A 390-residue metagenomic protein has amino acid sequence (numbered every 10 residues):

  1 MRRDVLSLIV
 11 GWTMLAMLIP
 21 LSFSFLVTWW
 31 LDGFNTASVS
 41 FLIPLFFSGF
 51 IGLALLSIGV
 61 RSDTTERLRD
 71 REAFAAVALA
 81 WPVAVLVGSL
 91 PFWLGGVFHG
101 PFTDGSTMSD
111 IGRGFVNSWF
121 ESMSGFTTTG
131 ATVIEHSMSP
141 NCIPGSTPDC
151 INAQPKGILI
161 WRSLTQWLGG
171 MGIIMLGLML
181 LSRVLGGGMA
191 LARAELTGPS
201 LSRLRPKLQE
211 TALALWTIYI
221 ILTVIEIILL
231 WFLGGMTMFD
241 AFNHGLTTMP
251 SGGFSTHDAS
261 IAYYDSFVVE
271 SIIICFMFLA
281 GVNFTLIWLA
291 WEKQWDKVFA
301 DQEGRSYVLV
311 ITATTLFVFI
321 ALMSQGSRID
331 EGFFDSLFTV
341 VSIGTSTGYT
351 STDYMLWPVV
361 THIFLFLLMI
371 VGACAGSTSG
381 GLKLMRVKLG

Functional and structural regions predicted by a protein language model:
M1-G390: Membrane-proximal intracellular helices of multi-pass ion channels
